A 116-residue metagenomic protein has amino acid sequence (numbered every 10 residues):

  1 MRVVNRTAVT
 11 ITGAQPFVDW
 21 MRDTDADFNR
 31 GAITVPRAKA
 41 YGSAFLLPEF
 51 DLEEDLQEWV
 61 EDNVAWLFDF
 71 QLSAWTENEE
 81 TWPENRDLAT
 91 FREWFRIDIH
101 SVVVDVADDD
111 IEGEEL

Functional and structural regions predicted by a protein language model:
M1-F50: Extended, charge-biased low-complexity segments that typically form long amphipathic alpha-helices/coiled-coils
L46-G113: Amphipathic protein-protein interaction modules
